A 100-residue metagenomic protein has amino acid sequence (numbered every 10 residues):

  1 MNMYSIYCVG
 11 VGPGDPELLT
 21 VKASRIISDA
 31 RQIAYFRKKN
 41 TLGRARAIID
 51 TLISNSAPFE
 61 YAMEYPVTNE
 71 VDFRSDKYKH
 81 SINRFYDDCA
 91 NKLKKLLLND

Functional and structural regions predicted by a protein language model:
N2-G14, A23, S28-D100: Class I S-adenosyl-L-methionine
L18-T20: Glycine-rich, anion-gripping cofactor-binding loops and their flanking helix/strand elements in enzyme active sites
